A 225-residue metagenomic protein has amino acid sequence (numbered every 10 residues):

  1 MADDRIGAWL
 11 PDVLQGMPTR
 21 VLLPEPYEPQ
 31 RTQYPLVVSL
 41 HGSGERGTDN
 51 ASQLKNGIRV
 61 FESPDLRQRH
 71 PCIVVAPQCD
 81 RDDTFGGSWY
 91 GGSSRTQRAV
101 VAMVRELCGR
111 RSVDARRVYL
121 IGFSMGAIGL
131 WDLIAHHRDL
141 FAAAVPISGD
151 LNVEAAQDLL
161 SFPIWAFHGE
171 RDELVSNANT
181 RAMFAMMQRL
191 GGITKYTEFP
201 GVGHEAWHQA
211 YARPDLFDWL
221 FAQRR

Functional and structural regions predicted by a protein language model:
M1-L36, C72, A102, I121-F123 (+8 more regions): A domain-start/cap signature at the N-terminus of enzymes
P26-T32, D83-M125: Gly/Ser-rich "nucleophile elbow"/oxyanion-hole loop immediately N-terminal to the catalytic nucleophile in hydrolases
L36, L40-R98: Active-site machinery of serine-nucleophile hydrolases
S52-Q53, S176-M186: Short alpha-helix in the alpha/beta-hydrolase fold that links the catalytic acid
H70, L159-I164: Short, proline-enriched alpha-helix->beta-strand connector loops that line the catalytic pocket of alpha/beta-hydrolase
A166-H168, D172: Short beta-strand/loop motif that positions the catalytic acidic residue of the alpha/beta-hydrolase fold
G169, Y196-A206: Histidine-bearing beta->alpha loop at or near hydrolase active sites
W207-D218: Post-His helix in hydrolase/transferase enzymes
